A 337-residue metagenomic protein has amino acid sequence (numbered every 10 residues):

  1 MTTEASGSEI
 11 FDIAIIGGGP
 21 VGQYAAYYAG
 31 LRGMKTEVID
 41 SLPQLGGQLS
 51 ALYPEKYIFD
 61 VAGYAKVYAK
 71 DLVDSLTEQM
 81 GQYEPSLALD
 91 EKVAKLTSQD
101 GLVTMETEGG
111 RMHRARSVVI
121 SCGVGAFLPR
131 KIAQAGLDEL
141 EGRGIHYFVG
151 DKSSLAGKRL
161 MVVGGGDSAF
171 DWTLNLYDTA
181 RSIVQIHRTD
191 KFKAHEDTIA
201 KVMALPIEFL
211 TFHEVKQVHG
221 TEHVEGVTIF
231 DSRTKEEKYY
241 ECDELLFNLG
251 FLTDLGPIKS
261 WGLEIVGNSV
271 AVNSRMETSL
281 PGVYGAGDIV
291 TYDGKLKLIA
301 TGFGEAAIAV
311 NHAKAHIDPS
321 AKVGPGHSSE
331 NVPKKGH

Functional and structural regions predicted by a protein language model:
M1-I16, L31-R32, Q44, S86-K158 (+4 more regions): FAD-binding core/adjacent interface of flavoenzyme oxidoreductases
A5-P43, E141-E196, T234-K235, Y239 (+2 more regions): Rossmann-like dinucleotide/flavin-binding elements
P43-V67, H195-I199, M203: Conserved N-terminal glycine-rich FAD pyrophosphate-binding loop of Rossmann-like flavoproteins
L45, Y57, L89, E141 (+2 more regions): Cysteine-rich, disulfide-stabilized extracellular repeat modules
F59-K66, Q134-G136, K297-A300: Short glycine-enriched, charge-decorated loop/helix-capping segments at active-site entrances that position
L72-S75, E305: Charged catalytic carboxylate motif
D74-T107, M112-A115, Y177-V272, I317-S329: A Rossmann-like FAD-binding core segment of flavoenzymes
V310-H312, G324-H337: Short, basic/aromatic-enriched C-terminal tail that caps enzymatic domains
